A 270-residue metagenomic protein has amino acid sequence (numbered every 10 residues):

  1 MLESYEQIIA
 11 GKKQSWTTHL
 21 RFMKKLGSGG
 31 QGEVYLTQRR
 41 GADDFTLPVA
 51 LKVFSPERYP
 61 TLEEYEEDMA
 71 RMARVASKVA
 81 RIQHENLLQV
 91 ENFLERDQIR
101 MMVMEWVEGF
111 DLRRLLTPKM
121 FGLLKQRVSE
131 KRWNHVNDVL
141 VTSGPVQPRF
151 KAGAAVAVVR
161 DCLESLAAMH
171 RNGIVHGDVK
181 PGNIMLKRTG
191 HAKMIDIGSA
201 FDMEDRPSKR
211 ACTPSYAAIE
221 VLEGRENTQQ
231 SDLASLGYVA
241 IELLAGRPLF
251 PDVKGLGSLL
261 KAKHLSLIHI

Functional and structural regions predicted by a protein language model:
M23-G30, V34: Protein kinase glycine-rich loop
L62-R81: AlphaC helix of the eukaryotic protein kinase fold
F93: Activation-segment/catalytic-loop signature of the eukaryotic protein kinase fold
D97-D111, L115: Conserved short submotifs of the Hanks-type protein kinase catalytic core that shape the nucleotide-binding pocket
V158-V159: Activation segment signature within eukaryotic-like protein kinase domains
H170-G182, L186: Catalytic-loop of the protein kinase fold
P207-V221: Conserved activation segment of eukaryotic-like protein kinases, specifically the C-terminal portion of the activation
